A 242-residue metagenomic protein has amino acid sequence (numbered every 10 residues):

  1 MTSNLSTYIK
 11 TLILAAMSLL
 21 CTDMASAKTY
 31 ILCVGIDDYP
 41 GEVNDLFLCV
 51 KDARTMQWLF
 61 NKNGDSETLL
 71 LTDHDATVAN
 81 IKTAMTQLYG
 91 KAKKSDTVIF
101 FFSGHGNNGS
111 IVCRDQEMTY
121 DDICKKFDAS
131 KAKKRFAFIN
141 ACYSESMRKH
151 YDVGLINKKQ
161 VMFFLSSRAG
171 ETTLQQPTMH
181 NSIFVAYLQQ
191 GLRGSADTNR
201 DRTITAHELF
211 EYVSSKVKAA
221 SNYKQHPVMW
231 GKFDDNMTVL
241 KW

Functional and structural regions predicted by a protein language model:
T2, S6, K10-T11, D23-W242: Cysteine endopeptidase catalytic domains of the caspase/legumain-like
A15-D23: Hydrophobic h-region of N-terminal signal peptides that target proteins for export in Gram-negative bacteria
